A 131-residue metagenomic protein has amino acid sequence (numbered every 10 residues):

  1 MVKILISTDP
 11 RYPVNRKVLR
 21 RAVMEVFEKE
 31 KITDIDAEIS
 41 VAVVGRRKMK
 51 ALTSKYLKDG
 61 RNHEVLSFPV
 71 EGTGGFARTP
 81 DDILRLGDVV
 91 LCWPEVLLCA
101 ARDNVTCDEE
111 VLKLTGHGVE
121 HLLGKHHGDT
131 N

Functional and structural regions predicted by a protein language model:
M1-L114, V119-N131: An acidic/histidine-cluster motif and surrounding catalytic segment that typifies divalent-metal-assisted enzyme active
